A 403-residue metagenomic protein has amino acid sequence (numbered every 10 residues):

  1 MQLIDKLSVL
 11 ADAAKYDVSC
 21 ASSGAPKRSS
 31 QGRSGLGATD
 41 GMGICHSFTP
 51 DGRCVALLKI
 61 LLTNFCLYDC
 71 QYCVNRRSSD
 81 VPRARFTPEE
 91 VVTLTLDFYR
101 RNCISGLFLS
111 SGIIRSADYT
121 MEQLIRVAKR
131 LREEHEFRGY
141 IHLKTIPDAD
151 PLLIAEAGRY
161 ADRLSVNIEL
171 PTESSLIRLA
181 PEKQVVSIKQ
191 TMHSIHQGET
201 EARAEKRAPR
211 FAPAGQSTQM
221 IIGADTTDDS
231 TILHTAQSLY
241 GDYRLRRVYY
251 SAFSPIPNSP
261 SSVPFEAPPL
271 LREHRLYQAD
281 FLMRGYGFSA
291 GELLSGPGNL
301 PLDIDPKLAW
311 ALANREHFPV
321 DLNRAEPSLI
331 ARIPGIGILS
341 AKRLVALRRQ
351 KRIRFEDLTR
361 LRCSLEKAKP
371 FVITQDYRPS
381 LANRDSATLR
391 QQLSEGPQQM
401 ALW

Functional and structural regions predicted by a protein language model:
M1-F65, V372-I373, S380-S394, M400-W403: Flexible, acidic/Gly-rich N-terminal and inter-domain linker regions that tether and position cofactor-handling modules
L57, C70, L109, V166 (+3 more regions): Conserved, mostly hydrophobic/aromatic
I60-E89: Canonical Radical SAM [4Fe-4S] cluster-binding loop centered on the CxxxCxxC motif and its immediate flanking residues
V92, L96, R115-L293: Conserved AdoMet/S-adenosylmethionine-binding subsite of the radical SAM
L94-S110, A279: Short Fe-S-cluster ligation motifs
L300-L329, F355-W403: C-terminal extensions
L347-R348: Residue-level signature of tetratricopeptide-repeat
